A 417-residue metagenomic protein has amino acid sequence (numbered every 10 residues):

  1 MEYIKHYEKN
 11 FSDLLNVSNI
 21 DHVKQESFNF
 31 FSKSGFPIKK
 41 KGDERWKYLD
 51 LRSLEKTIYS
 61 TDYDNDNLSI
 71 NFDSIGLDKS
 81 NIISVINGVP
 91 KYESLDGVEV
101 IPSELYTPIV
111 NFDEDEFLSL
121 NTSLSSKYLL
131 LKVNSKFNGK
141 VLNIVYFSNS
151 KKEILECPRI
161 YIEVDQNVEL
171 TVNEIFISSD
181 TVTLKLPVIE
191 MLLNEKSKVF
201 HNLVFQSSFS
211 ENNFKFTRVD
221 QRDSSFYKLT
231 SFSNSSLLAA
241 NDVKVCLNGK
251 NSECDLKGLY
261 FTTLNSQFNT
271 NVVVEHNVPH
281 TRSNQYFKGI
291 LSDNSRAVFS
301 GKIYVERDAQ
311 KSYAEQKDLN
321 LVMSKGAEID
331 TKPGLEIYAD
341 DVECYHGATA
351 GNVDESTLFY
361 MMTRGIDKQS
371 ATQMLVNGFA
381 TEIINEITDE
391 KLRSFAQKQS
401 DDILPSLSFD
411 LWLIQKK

Functional and structural regions predicted by a protein language model:
M1-K127: N-terminal amphipathic, basic helical "cap/leader" segment at the start of enzyme domains
N10, S356-Y360, F379: A general alpha-helix detector
G35-K41, A380-D389: Short arginine-rich
D50, E211, A380-T381: Short Asp/Glu-rich motifs
Y106-I366, I384-K417: Conserved beta-strand/loop scaffold segments within soluble protein domains that form the structured core and edges
